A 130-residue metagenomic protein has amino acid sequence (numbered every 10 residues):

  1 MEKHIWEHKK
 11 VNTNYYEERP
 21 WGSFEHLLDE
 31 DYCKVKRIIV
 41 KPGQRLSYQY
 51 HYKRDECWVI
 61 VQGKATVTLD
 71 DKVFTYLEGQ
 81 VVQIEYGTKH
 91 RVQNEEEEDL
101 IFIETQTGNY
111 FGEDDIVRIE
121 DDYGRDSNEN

Functional and structural regions predicted by a protein language model:
E2-E18, R91-N130: Double-stranded beta-helix
N12-Y50, R54: A short glycine-rich, His/Asp/Glu-containing loop-to-beta-strand
R37, C57, T66, V81 (+1 more regions): Short, surface-exposed charged micro-motifs
Q44, K53-R54, K72, T88-K89 (+1 more regions): A generic "binding-loop/recognition-motif" signal
L46, K72-F74, D115: Short beta-strand segments
S47-Q49, V67-T68, I84, H90-E96 (+1 more regions): Short beta-strand His + acidic residue motifs that chelate non-heme Fe in jelly-roll/DSBH and cupin folds
Y52-T66, D70-D71: Glycine- and acidic-residue-biased ligand/ion/polar-headgroup-sensing regions
D71-K89: Short acidic-glycine-tyrosine-enriched beta hairpin
